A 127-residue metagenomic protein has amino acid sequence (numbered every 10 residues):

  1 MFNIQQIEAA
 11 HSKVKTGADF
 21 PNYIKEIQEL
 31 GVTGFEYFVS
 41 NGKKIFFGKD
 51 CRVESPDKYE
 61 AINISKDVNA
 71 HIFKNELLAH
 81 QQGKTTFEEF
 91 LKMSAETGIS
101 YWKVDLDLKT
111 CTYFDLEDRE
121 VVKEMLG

Functional and structural regions predicted by a protein language model:
M1-P21, K25-E29, V68-T85: Short, flexible domain-boundary/linker segments around small modular repeats
A18-A61: Acidic (E/D-rich), amphipathic helical modules within compact regulatory domains
Y23-E26, F35-Y37, E88-M93, Y101-L106: A structural feature that tracks compact, well-ordered secondary-structure segments with a strong bias toward
I45, T86, Y113: Phosphate-end processing signature that detects enzymes handling 5′-triphosphorylated RNA and polyphosphate
D50-C51, K109, L116-R119: Detector for glycine-centered tight turns/loop "hinges" at secondary-structure junctions
V53-W102: Short, solvent-exposed interaction modules
G98, K109-T112: Low-complexity, intrinsically disordered Gly/Pro/Thr-rich segments
Y113-G127: Glycine-rich, aromatic-bearing surface loops/beta-hairpins
